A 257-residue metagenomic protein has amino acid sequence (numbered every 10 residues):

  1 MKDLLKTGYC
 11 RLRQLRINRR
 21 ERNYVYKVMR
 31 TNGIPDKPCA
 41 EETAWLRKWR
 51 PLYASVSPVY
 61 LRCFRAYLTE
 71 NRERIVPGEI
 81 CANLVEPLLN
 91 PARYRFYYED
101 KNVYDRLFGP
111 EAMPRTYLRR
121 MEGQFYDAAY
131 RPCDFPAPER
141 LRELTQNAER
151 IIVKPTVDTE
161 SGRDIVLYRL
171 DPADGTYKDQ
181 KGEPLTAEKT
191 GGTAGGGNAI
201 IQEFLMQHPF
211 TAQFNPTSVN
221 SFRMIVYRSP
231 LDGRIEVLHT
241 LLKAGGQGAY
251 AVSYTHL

Functional and structural regions predicted by a protein language model:
M1-K2: Compositionally biased, charge-rich terminal segments
R11-L144, D158-T159: Conserved N-proximal alpha/beta basic substrate-recognition cap immediately N-terminal to, or forming the N-lobe
E99-S218: Active-site nucleotide/adenylate-binding loops and adjacent lid/helix of ATP-dependent enzymes
S221-R223: Glycine-rich, aromatic-lined ligand/substrate-binding cores of catalytic and carbohydrate-binding domains
I225-S229: Short beta-strand micro-motifs enriched in acidic
P230-I235: Short, solvent-exposed loop/turn segments that connect beta-strands within catalytic domains and beta-strand-rich
H239-G248: Short, solvent-exposed aromatic-acidic interface loops
T255-H256: Conserved small/polar residues in nucleotide/adenosyl-binding loops
